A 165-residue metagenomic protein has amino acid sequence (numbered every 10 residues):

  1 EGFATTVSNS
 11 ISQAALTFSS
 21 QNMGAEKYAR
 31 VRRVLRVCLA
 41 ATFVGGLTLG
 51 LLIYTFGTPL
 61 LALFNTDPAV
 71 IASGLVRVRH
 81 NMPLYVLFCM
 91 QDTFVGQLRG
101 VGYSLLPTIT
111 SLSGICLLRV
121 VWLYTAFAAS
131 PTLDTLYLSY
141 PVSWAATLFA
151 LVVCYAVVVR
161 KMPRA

Functional and structural regions predicted by a protein language model:
E1-G57, F88-T110: Small-residue-rich hydrophobic transmembrane alpha-helices
A4, P68-F94: Alpha-helical transmembrane segments of multi-pass membrane proteins
A4, V44, T48-L52, L117-W122 (+1 more regions): Transmembrane-helix signature of multi-pass solute transporters
Q21, A62-L63, V76, G100 (+2 more regions): Transmembrane helix-loop junction
T42, V78-N81, Y85, S111-L112 (+1 more regions): Residue-level recognition of transmembrane alpha-helices in multi-pass small-molecule transporters/permeases
T48-I71, L75: Short membrane-interface helical motifs at transmembrane helix boundaries in multi-pass membrane transporters
G57, A72, I115-F149, P163: Membrane-interface helix-loop junctions in multi-pass transport and translocation proteins
V153-A165: Membrane-interface capping segments at transmembrane-helix boundaries
